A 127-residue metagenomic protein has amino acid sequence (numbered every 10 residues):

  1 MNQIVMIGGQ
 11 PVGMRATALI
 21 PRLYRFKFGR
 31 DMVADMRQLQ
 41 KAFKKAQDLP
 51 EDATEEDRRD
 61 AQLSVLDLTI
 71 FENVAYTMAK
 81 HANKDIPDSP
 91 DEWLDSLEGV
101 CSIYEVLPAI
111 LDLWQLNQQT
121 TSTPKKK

Functional and structural regions predicted by a protein language model:
M1-P11, D31-Q47, E51-T69, N73 (+1 more regions): Charged interaction scaffolds used for protein-protein
R15-T17: Short linear motifs in exposed loops
L19-I20, Q40: Amphipathic, positively biased hydrophobic alpha-helical segments used for protein targeting and membrane insertion
I20-R30: Covalent nucleotidyltransferase core used to form phosphodiester bonds in nucleic acids
